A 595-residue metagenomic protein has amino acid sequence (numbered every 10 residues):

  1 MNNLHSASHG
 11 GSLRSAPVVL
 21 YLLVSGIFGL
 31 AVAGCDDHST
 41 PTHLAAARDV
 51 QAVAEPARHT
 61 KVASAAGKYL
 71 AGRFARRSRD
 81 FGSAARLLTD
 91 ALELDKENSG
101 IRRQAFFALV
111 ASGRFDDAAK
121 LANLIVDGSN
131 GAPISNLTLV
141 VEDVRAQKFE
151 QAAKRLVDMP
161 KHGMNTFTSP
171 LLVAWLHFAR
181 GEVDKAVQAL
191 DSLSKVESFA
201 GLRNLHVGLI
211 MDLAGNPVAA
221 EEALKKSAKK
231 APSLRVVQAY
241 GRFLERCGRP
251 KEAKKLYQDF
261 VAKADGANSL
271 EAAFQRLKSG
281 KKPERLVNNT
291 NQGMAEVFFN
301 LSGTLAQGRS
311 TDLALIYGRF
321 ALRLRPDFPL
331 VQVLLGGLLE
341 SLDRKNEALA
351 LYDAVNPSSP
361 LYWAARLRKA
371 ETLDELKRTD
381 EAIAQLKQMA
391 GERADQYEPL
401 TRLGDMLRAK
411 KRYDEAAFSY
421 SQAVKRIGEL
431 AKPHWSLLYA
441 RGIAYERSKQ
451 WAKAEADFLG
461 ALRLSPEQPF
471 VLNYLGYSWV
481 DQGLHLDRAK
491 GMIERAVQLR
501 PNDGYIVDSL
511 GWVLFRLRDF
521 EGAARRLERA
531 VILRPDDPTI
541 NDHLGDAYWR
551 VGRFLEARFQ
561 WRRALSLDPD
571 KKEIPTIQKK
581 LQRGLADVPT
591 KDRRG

Functional and structural regions predicted by a protein language model:
C35-A105, A111-K120, N130-I134, K154 (+2 more regions): N-terminal leader/linker segments that initiate helical-solenoid repeat arrays
T60, L94, D127-S129, K161-H162 (+11 more regions): Structural marker of alpha-solenoid helical repeat scaffolds
S64, N98, A132-P133, T166 (+13 more regions): Residue-level recognition of tetratricopeptide repeat
R73, F107, V141, W175 (+10 more regions): Residue-level recognition of tetratricopeptide repeat
R76, V110, V144, F178 (+10 more regions): Position-specific recognition of the canonical hydrophobic site in helix A of tetratricopeptide repeat
I101, S135, S169, R203 (+12 more regions): TPR alpha-solenoid repeat register
Q104, T138, L172, H206 (+11 more regions): Canonical tetratricopeptide repeat
